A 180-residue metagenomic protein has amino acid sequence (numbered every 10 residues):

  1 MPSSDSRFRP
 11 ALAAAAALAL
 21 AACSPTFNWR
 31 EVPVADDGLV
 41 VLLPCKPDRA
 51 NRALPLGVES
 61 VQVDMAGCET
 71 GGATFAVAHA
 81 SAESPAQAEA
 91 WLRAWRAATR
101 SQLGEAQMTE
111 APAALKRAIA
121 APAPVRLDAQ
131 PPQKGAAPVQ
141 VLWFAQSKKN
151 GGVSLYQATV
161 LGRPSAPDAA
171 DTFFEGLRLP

Functional and structural regions predicted by a protein language model:
P2, L39, P47-D48, W91-Q107 (+1 more regions): Surface-exposed amphipathic alpha-helical segments
P2-A15: Bacterial N-terminal signal peptides that target proteins for export
A19-A22: C-terminal motif of bacterial Sec signal peptides marking the signal peptidase cleavage site
S24-T26: Bacterial signal peptide processing site
V34-L43: Predominantly extracellular/luminal regions of secreted and cell-surface proteins, especially disulfide-bonded
L42, K46-A88: Secretory pathway targeting signatures of secreted, lumenal, and periplasmic proteins
K46-D48, R52-L54, E59-M65, R96-K149: Signature of long, low-cysteine stretches enriched in small and polar/charged residues
G72-F75, A136-P138, K149-Y156: Coil-to-beta-strand transition motifs
